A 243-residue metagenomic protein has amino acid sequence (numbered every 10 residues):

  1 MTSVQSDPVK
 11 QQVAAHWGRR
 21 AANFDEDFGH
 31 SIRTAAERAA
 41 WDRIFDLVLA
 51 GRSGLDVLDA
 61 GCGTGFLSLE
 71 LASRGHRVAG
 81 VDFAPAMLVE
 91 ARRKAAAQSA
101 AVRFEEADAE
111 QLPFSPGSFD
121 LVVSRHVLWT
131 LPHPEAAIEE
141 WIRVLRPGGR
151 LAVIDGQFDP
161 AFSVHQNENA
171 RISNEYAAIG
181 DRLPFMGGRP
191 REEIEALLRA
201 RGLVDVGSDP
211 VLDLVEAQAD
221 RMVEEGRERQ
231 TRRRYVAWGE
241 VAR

Functional and structural regions predicted by a protein language model:
T2-R52, F66-E70, H165-Q166, L212-L214 (+1 more regions): Conserved class I S-adenosyl-L-methionine
D56-A60, T64-Q111: Class I SAM-dependent methyltransferase SAM/SAH-binding core
V123: A conserved beta-strand element that flanks and buttresses the S-adenosyl-L-methionine
E135-P147: A short glycine-rich, Lys/Arg-flanked "PGG" loop and its adjoining helix->strand segment in the class I
R150-A177: Conserved class I S-adenosyl-L-methionine
A177-E193: Acceptor-substrate binding/catalytic loop of class I
R201, D220-R243: Core SAM-dependent methyltransferase catalytic element
L203-L214: Conserved S-adenosyl-L-methionine
